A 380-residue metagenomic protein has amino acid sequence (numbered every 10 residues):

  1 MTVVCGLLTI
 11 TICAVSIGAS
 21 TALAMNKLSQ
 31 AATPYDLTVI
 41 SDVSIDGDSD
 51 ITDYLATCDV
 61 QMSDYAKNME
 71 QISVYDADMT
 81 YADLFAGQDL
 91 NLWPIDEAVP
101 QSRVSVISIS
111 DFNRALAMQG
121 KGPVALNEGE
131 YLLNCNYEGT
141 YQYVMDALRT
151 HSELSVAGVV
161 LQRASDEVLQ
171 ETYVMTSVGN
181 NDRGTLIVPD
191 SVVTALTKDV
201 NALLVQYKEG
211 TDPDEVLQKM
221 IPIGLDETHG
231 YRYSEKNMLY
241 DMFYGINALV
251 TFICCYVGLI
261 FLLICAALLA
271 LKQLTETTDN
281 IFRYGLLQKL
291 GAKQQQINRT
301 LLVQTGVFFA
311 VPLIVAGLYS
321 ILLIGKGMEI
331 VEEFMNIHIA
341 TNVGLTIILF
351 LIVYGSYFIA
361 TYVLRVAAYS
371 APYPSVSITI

Functional and structural regions predicted by a protein language model:
T2-A22, D241-R283, V303-L323, L345-I348 (+1 more regions): Hydrophobic alpha-helical transmembrane segments of multi-pass inner-membrane transport and secretion
L23-Q30, F282-K289: Short amphipathic alpha-helical coupling elements at transmembrane boundaries
L28-L263: Basic-flanked hydrophobic alpha-helices used for secretion and membrane insertion
S44, N237-M238, L268, Q294 (+1 more regions): Membrane-embedded alpha-helical bundles of multi-pass transporters/translocases, especially carrier/permease families
T278-L287, Y369-P374: Juxtamembrane helix-loop transition segments at the membrane interface in multi-pass membrane proteins
P312-P374: Short helix-loop junctions at transmembrane helix boundaries
I378-I380: Helix-rich interaction surfaces within compact, conserved domain-sized segments that mediate assembly or partner
